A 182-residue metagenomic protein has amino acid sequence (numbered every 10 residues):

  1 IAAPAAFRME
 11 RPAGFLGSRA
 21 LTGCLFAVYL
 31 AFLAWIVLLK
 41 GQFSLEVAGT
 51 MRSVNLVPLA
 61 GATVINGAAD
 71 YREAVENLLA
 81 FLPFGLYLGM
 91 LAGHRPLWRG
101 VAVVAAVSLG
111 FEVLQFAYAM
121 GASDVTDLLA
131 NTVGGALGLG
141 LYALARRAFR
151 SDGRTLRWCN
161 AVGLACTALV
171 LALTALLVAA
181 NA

Functional and structural regions predicted by a protein language model:
I1, A119-R146: Alpha-helical transmembrane segments that form the membrane-embedded catalytic/substrate-binding core of multi-pass
I1-A119, A143-A182: Bulky hydrophobic segments
